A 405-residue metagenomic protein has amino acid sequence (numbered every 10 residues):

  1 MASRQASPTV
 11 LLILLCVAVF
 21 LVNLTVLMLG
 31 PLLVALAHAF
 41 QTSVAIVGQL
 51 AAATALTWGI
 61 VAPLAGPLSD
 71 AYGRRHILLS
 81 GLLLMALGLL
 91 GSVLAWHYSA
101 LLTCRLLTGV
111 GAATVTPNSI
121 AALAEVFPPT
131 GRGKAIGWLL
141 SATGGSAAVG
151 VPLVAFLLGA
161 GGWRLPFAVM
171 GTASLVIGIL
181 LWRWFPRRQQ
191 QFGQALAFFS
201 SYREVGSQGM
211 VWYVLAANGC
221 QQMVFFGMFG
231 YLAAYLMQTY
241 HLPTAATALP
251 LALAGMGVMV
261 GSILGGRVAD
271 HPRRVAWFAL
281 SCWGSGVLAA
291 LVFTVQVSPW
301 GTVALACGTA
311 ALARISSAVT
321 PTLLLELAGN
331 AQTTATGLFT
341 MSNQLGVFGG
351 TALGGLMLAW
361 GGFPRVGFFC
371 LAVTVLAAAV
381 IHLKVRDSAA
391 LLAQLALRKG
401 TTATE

Functional and structural regions predicted by a protein language model:
A2-Q5, F185-L215: Juxtamembrane intracellular "pre-TM" segments in multi-pass secondary transporters
Q41, G73, L94-A100, H241 (+1 more regions): Helix-breaking motifs and short loop linkers at transmembrane-helix boundaries and internal kinks in secondary membrane
I60-W96: Conserved MFS/SLC helix-loop-helix module at the cytosolic interface between two early adjacent transmembrane helices
A62-G73, G261-R273, L358-A359: Helix-to-loop junctions at the C-terminal end of transmembrane segments in multipass secondary transporters
I77-L90, A276-L291: Structural signature of the two symmetry-related core transmembrane helices
G88, S99-L107, W300-G308: Paired small-residue
C104-G145: Cytoplasmic helix-loop-helix junction between adjacent transmembrane helices in 12-TM secondary transporters
P129, G137-F185, Y231: Helix-loop-helix hairpin linking two adjacent transmembrane segments in secondary transporters
